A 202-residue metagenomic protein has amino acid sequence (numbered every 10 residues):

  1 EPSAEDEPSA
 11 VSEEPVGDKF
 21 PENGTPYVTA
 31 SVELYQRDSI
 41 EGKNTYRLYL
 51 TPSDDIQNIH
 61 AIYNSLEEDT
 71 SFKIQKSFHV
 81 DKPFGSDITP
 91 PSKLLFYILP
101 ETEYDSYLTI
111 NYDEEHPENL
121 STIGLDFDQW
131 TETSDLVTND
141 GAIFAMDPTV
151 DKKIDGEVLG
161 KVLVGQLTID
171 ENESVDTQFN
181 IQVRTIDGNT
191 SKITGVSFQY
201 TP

Functional and structural regions predicted by a protein language model:
E1-V16: Acidic, proline-/serine-/threonine-rich low-complexity intrinsically disordered repeat tracts
E14-P202: Non-catalytic macromolecular-recognition regions in eukaryotic signaling proteins
